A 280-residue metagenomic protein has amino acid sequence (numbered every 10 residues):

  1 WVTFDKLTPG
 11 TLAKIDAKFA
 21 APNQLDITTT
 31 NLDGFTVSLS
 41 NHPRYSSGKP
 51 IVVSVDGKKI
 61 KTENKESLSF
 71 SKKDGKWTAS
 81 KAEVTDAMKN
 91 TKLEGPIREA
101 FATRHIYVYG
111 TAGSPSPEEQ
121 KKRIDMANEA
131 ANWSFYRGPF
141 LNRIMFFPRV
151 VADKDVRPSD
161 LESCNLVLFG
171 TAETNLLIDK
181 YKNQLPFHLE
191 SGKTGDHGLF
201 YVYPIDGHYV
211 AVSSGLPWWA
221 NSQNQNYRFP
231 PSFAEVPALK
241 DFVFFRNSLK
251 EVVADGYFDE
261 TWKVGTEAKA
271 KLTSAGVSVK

Functional and structural regions predicted by a protein language model:
W1-L32: Surface beta-strand/loop "capping" patches
D26, T36-K280: Solvent-exposed alpha-helical segments and adjacent loops that form catalytic or protein-interaction surfaces
